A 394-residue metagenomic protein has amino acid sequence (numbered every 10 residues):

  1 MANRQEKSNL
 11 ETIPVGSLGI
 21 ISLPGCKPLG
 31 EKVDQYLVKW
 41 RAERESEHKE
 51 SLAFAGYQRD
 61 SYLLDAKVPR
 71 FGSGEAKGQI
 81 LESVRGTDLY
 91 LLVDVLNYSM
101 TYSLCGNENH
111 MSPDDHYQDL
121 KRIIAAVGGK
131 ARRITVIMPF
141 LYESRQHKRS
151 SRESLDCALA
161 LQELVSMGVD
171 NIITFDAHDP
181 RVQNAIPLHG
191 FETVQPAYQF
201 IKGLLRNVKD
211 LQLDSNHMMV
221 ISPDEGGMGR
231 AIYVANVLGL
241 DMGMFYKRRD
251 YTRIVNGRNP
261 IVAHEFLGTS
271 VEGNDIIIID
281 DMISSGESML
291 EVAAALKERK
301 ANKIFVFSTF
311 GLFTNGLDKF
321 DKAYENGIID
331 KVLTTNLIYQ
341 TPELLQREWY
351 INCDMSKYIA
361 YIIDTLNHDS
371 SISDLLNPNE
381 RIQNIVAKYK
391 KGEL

Functional and structural regions predicted by a protein language model:
M1-L394: PRPP-associated nucleotide enzymes
